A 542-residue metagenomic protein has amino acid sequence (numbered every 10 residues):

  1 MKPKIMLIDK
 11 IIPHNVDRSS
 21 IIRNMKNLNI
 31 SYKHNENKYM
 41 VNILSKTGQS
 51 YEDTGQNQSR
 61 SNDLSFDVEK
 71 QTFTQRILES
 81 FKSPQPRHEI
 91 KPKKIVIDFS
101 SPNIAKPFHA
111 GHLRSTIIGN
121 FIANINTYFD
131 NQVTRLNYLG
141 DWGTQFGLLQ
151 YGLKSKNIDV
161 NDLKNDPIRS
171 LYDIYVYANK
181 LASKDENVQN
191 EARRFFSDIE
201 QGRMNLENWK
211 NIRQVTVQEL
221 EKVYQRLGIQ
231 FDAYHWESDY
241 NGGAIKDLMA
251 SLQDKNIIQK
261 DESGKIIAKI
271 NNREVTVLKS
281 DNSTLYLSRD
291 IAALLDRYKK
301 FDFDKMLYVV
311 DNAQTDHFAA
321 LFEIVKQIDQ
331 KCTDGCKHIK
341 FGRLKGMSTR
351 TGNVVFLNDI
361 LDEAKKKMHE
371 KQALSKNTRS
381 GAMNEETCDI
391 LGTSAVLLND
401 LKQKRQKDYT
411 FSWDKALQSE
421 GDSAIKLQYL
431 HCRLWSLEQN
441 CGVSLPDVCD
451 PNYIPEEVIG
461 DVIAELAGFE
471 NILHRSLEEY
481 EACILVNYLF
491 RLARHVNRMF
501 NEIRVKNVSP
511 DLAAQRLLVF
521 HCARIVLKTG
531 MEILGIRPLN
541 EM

Functional and structural regions predicted by a protein language model:
K2-G55, R60-D67, Q71, E89-M542: Non-catalytic interaction-recognition regions
T74-I77: Non-catalytic propeptide/linker segments at domain boundaries
E79-I90: Flexible, low-complexity linker/hinge segments
